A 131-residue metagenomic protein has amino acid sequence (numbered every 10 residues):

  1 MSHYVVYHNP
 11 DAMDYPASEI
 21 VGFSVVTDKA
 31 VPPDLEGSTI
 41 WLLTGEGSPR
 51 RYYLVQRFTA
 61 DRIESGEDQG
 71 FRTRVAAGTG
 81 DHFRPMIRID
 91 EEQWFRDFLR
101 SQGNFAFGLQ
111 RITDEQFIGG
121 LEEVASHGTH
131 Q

Functional and structural regions predicted by a protein language model:
M1-L35, I112-Q131: Compositionally biased, charged N-terminal/linker segments
H3-V5, I40, T73-A76: A broad, low-specificity signal marking well-ordered, structured residues that form hydrophobic/aromatic
Y7, W41, D61: Residues in well-ordered beta-strands of folded domains
N9-D11, G45-E46, I63: Histidine- and/or cysteine-centered catalytic micro-motif in compact active-site loops
V25-T27, G66-Q131: Contiguous surface segments at macromolecular interaction interfaces
V31-E46: Short coil-to-beta transition motif at edge beta-strands of beta-rich domains
S48-R50: Extended, low-complexity, turn-rich repeat/linker tracts enriched in Gly/Pro/Ser/Thr and Asp/Glu that occur
Y52-E64: Short beta-strand-centered aromatic/proline hotspots
